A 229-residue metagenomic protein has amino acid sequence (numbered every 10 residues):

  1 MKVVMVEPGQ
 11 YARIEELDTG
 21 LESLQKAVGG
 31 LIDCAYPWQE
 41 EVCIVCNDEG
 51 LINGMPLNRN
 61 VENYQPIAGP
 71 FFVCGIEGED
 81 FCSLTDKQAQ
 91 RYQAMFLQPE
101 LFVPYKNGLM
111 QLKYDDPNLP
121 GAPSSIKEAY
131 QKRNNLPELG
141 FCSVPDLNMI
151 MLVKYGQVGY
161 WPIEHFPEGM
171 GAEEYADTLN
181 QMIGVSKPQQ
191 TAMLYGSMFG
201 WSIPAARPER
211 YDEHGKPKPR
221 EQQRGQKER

Functional and structural regions predicted by a protein language model:
M1-K113, P117: Domain-length accessory/inserted modules outside core catalytic folds
V3, C43, N148-M151, P208: Generic short beta-strand
E7, N47, Y105, V144 (+2 more regions): Acidic surface patches and DE-rich sequence motifs
I14-G20, G54-R59, S83-D86, K113-D115 (+5 more regions): Short amphipathic beta-strand/extended segments with alternating polar/hydrophobic composition
V28-I32, P123, Y130-E138: Charged, amphipathic alpha-helical segments
N134-A205: Acidic, low-complexity, intrinsically disordered interaction modules
G171, Y211-H214: Single-stranded nucleic acid-binding surfaces, predominantly the OB-fold ssDNA-binding core
E213-R229: Non-Sec secretion/translocation targeting segments of pathogen effectors
